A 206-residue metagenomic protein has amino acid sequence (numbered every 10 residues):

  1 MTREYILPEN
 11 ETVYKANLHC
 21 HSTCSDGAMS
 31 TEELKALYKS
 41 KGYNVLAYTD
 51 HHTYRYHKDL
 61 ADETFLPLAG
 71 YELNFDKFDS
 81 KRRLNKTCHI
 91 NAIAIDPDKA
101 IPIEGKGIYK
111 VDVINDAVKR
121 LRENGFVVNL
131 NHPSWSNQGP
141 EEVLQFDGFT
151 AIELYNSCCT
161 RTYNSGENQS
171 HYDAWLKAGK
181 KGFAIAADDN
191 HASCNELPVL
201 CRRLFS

Functional and structural regions predicted by a protein language model:
T2-V127, N131, Q138-P140, Q145-D147 (+4 more regions): A metal-dependent hydrolase metal-coordination microenvironment
F183, H191-S206: Catalytic cores of secreted or luminal carbohydrate-active enzymes
